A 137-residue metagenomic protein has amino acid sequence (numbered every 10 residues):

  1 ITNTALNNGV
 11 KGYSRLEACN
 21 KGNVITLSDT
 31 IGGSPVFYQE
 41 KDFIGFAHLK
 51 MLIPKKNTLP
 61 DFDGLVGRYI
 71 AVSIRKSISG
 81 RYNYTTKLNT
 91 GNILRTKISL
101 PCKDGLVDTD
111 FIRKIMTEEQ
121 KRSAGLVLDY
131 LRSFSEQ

Functional and structural regions predicted by a protein language model:
T2-Q137: Charged, alpha-helix-forming regions
